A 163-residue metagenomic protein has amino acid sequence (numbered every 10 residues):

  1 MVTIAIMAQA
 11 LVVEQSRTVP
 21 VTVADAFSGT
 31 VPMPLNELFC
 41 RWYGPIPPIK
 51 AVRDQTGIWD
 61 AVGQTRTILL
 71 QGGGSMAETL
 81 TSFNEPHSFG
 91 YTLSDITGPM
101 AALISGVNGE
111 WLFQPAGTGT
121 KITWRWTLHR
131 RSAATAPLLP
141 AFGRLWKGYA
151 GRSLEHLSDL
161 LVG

Functional and structural regions predicted by a protein language model:
M1-I58: Hydrophobic ligand-binding cavity/cleft-lining segments
Q9, L103-N108: Amphipathic hydrophobic-ligand
A10, P86-S88, G117-K121: A generic structural signal for beta-strand entry/edge sites
Q15-R17, M76-S82, G106-P115: Hydrophobic/aromatic beta-strand elements that line small-molecule binding cavities or substrate pockets in beta-rich
A26-T30, R66, L80, Y91 (+3 more regions): Hydrophobic pocket/interface hotspot
E37-L38, P48-A102, R152-G163: Glycine-rich portal/gate segments that line the openings of hydrophobic small-molecule binding cavities
L93-G98, R125-S132: Short, solvent-exposed aromatic-acidic interface loops
T127-G163: A conserved amphipathic terminal alpha-helix motif
